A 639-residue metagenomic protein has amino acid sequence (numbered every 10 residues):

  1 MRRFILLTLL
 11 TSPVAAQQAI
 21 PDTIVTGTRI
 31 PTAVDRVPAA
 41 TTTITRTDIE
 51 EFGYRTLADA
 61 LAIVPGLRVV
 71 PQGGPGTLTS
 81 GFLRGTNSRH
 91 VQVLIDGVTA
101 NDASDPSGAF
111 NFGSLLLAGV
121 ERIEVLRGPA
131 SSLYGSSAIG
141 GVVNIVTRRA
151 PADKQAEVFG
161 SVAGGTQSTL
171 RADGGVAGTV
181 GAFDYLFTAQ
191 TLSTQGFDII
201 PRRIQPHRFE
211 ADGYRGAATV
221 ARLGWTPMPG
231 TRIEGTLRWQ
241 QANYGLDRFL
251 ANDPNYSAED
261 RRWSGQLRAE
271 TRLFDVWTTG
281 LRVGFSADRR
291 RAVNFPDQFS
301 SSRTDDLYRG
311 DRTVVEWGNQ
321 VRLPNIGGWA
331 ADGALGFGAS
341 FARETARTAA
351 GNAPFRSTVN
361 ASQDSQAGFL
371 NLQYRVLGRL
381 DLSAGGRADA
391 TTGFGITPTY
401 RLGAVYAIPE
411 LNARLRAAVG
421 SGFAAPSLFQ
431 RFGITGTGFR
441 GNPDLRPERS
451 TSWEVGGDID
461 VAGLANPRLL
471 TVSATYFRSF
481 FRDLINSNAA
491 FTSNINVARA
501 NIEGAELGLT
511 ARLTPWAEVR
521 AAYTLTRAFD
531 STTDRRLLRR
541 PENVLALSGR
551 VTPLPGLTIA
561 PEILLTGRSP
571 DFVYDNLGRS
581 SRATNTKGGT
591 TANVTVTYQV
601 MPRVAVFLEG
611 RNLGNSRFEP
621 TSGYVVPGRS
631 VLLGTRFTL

Functional and structural regions predicted by a protein language model:
L57-A60, T77-F82, V91-L94, F110-L116 (+3 more regions): N-terminal periplasmic accessory domains that precede and gate Gram-negative outer-membrane beta-barrel machines
T99-R127, N442, A489: Short acidic/polar hinge/loop motifs at secondary-structure boundaries that mediate gating or recognition
G164-S193, I204-N243, D260-F274, N325: Transmembrane beta-barrel wall of Gram-negative outer-membrane proteins
Q190-T191, Q195-G196, G280-N294, S340-R347 (+6 more regions): Membrane-embedded beta-barrel scaffold of Gram-negative outer-membrane proteins
V220, R312-G318, L323-N325, V359-L370 (+7 more regions): Outer membrane beta-barrel strand-and-loop segments of large Gram-negative receptors, especially TonB-dependent
G224-A242, E259-I396, R468-Y476, R520: Face-selective signature of the C-terminal outer-membrane beta-barrel domain
T226-M228, D332-A334, S340-E344, A353-S479 (+3 more regions): Structural signature of Gram-negative outer-membrane beta-barrels, strongest in the C-terminal barrel of TonB-dependent
R375-L382, T471-F480, N496-Y574, A605 (+2 more regions): Gram-negative outer-membrane beta-barrel transporters
